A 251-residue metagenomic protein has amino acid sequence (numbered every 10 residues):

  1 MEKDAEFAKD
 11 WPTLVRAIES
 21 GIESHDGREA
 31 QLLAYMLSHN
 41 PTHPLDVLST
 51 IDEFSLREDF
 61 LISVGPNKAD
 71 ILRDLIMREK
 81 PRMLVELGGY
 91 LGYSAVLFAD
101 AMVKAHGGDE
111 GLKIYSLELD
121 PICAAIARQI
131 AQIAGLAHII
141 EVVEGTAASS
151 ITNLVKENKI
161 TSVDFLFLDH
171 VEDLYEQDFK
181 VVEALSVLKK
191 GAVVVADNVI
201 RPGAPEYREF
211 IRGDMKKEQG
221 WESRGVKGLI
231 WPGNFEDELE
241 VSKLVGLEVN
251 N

Functional and structural regions predicted by a protein language model:
M1-V47, E58: N-terminal auxiliary segments of SAM/dcSAM-dependent transferases
E2-W11, G89, I140-P202: Active-site segment flanking the S-adenosylmethionine/decSAM binding pocket in AdoMet-dependent transferases
I22, L97, I126-Q129, T152-V155 (+3 more regions): Short, well-ordered secondary-structure micro-motifs
P41-V64, D70: S-adenosyl-L-methionine
T42, D46, Y93, P121-I122 (+3 more regions): Short alpha-helical
F60-S149: SAM cofactor-binding core of SAM-dependent methyltransferases, primarily the Rossmann-like beta-alpha-beta module
A101-G111, V155-I160, A184-G191, G213-G220: Alpha-helix termini
L174-N251: C-terminal substrate-binding/active-site "lid" region of AdoMet-derived donor-dependent transferases
